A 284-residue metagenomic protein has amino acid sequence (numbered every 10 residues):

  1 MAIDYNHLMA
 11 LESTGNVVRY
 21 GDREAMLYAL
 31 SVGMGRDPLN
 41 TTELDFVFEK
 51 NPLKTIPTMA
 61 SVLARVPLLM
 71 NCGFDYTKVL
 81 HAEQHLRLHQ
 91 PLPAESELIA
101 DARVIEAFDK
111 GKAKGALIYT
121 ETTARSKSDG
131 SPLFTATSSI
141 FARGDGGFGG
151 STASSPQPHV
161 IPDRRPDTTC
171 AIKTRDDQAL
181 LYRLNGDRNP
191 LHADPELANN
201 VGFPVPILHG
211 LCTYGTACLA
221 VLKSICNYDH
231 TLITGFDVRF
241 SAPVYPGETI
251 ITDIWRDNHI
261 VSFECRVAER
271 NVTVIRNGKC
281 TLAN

Functional and structural regions predicted by a protein language model:
M1-E83, G150-A153, P158-Y228: Hot-dog-fold acyl-thioester-processing enzymes
M1-T14, V79-C170, F240, V244-G247 (+1 more regions): HotDog/MaoC-like acyl-thioester-processing domains
E196-V274: Catalytic-pocket segment enriched in acidic/His residues
